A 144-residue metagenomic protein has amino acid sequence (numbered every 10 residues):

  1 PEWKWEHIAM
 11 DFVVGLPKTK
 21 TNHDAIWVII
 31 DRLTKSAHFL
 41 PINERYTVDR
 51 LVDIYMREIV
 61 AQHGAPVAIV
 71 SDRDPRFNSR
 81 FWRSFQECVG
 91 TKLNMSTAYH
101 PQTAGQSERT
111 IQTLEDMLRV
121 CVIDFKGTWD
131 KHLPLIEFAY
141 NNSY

Functional and structural regions predicted by a protein language model:
P1-Y144: Integrase module of LTR retroelements
